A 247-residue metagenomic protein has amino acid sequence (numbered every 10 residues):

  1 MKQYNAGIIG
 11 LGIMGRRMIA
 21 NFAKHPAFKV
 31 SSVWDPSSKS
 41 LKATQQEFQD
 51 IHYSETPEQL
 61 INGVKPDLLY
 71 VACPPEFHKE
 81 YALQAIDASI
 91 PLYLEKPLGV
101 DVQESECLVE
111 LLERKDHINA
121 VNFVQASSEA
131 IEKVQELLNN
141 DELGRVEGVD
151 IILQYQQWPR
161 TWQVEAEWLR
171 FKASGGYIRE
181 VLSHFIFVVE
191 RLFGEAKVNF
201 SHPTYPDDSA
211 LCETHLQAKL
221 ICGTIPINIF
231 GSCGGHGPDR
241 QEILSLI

Functional and structural regions predicted by a protein language model:
M1-F48: N-terminal Rossmann-like dinucleotide-binding module
M18, F48-L111: Beta-loop-alpha module in the N-terminal Rossmann-like domain of NAD(P)-dependent dehydrogenases, especially those
S32, D67-L68, G148: Short, Asp-centered acidic motifs that coordinate Mg2+ and/or phosphate in catalytic or ligand-binding sites
E55, L94, V121, F200-P203 (+1 more regions): Short loop/edge segments at beta-strand edges and connector loops that shape dinucleotide/nucleotide cofactor-binding
C107-Q125, R145-V149: Rossmann-fold dehydrogenase core element
Q125-H202, P206-S209: Predominantly a Rossmann-like dinucleotide-binding segment in NAD(P)-dependent oxidoreductases
E180, I186-I247: Contiguous beta-strand/loop segments that form the cofactor/metal-binding neighborhood of enzyme cores
